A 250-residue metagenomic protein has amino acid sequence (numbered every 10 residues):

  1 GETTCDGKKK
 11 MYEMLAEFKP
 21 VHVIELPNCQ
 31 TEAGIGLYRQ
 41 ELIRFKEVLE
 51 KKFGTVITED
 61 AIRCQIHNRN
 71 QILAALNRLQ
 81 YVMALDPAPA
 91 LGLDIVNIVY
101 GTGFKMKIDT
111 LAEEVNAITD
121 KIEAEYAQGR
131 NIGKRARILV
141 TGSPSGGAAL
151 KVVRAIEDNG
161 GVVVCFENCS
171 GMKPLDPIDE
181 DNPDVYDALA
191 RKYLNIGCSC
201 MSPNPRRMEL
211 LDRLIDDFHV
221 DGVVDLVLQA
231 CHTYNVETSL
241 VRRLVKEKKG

Functional and structural regions predicted by a protein language model:
G1-E59, C165, C169-S170, P174-G250: Trp/Phe/Arg-rich N-terminal binding region typifying the photolyase-homology
R39, I43, E47-V163, E167-L175 (+1 more regions): A charged, amphipathic alpha-helical module
